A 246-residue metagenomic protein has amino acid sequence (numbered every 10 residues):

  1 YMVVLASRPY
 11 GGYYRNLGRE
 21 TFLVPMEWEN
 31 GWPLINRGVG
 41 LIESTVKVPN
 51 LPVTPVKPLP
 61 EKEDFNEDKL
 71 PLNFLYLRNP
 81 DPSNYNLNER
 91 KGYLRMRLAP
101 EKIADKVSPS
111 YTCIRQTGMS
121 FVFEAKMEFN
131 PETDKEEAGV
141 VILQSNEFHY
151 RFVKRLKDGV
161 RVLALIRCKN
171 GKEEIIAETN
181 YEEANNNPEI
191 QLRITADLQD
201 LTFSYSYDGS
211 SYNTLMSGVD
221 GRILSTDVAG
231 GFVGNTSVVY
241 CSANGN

Functional and structural regions predicted by a protein language model:
Y1-N246: Carbohydrate-active catalytic/glycan-binding domains of CAZyme proteins, especially the secreted or lumenal ectodomains
